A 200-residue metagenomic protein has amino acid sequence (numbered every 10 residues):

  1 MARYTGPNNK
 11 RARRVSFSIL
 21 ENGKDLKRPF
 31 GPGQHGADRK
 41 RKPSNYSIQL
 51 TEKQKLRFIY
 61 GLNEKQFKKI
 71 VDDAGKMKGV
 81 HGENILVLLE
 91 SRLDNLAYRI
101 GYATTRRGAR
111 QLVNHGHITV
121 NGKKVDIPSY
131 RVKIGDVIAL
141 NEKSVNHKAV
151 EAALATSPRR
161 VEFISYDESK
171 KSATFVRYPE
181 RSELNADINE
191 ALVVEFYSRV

Functional and structural regions predicted by a protein language model:
M1-I100, I127-V200: Ferredoxin-like alpha/beta domains used as RNA- or RNAP-binding modules
I100, T104, G122-K124: Short helix-to-loop capping/linker segments positioned immediately adjacent to catalytic or ligand/cofactor-binding
A103-R106, L112-V113, V132: Short, well-ordered loop/turn sites that connect or cap secondary structure elements
L112, K123-K124, E190: Residue-level detector of alpha-helical recognition elements and their boundaries
G116-V120, K124-D126: Glycine- and Gly-Pro-enriched alpha-helical subdomains that act as flexible, kink-prone "lid/hinge" or packing modules
